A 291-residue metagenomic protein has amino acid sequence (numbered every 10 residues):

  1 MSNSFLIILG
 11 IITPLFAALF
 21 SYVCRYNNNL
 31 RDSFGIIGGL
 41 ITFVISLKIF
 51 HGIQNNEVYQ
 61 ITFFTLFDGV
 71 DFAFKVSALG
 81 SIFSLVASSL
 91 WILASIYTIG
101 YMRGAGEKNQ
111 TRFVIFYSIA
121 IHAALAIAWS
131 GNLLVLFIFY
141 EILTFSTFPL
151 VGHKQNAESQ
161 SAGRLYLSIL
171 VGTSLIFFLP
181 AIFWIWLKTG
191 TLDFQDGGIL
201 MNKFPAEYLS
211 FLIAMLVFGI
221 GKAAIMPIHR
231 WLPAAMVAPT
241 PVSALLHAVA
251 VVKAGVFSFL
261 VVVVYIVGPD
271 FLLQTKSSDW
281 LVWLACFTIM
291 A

Functional and structural regions predicted by a protein language model:
M1-A291: ...captures the hydrophobic TM-helix bundle architecture rather than a specific catalytic motif, and can also fire on
